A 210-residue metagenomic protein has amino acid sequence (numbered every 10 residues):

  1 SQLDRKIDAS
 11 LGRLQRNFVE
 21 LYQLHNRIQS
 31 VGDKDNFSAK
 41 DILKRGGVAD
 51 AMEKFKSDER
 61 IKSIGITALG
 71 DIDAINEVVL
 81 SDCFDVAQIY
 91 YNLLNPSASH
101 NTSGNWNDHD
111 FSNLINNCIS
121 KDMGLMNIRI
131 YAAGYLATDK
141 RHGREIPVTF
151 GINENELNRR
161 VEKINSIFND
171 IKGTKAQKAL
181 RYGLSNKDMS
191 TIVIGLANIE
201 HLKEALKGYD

Functional and structural regions predicted by a protein language model:
S1-Q2, D210: Proteins with a high burden of low-complexity, intrinsically disordered sequence enriched in S/T/G/P/A and R, requiring
Q2-Q23, K54, D58: CE4/NodB-like, metal-dependent polysaccharide N-deacetylase domain that modifies extracellular/periplasmic N-acetylated
R27-D210: Beta/alpha (TIM)-barrel catalytic core signal, keyed to glycine-rich beta->alpha loops juxtaposed to Asp/Glu that bind
